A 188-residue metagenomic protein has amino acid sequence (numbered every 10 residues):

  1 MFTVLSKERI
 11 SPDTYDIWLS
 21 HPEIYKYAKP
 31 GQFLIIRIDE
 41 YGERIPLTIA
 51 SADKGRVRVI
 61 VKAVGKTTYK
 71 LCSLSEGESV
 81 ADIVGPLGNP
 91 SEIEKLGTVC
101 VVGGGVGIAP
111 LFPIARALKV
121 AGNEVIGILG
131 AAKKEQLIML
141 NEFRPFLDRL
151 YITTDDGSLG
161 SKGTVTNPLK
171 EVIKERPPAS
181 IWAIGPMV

Functional and structural regions predicted by a protein language model:
M1-E78: Ferredoxin-reductase
K66-V188: FNR/FR-type flavoprotein reductase catalytic core
